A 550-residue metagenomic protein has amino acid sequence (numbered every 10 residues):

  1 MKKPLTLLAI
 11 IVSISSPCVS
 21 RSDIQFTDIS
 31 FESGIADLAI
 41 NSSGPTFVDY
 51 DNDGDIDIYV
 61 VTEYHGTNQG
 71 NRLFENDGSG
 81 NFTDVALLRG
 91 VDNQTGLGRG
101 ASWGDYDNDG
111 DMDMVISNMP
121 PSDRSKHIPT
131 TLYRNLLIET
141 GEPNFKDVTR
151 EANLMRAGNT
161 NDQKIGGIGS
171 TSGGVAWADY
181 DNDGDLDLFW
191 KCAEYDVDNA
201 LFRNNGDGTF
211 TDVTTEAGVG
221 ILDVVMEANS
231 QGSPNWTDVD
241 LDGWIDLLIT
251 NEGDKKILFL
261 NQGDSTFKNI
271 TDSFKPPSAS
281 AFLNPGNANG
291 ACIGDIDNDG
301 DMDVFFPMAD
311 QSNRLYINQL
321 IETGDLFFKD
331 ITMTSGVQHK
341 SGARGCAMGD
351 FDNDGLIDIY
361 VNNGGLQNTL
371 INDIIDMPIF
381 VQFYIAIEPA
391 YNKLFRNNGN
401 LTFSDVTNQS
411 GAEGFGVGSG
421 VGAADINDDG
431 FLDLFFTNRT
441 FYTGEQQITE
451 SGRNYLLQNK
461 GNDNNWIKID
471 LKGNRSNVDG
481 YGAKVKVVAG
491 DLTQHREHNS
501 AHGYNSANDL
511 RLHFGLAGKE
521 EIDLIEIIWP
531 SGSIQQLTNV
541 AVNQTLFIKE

Functional and structural regions predicted by a protein language model:
P4-S13: Sec-dependent N-terminal signal peptides
S20-I40, F74-G96, Y133-S170, R203-N229 (+5 more regions): Blade-edge motifs of beta-propeller repeat domains
N41, Q69, L97-S102, I128 (+10 more regions): Beta-rich catalytic cores
S43-N52, V61, E75, G98-N108 (+11 more regions): Beta-propeller blade termini
D53, D57, D109, D113 (+9 more regions): Acidic carboxylate motifs that coordinate Ca2+ or other divalent cations, activating on Asp/Glu
I58-E63, M112-N118, L188-C192, L247-N251 (+4 more regions): Hydrophobic beta-strand segments that make up the repeating blades of beta-propeller and related beta-repeat
T62-Y64, S117-H127, N363-I387, R439-T449: Short, conserved, GDST-rich strand-edge loop motifs in beta-rich repeat architectures
L326-F327, M333, H339, T402-S404 (+3 more regions): Gly/Ser/Thr/Pro-enriched helix-cap/hinge segments flanking short amphipathic alpha-helices
